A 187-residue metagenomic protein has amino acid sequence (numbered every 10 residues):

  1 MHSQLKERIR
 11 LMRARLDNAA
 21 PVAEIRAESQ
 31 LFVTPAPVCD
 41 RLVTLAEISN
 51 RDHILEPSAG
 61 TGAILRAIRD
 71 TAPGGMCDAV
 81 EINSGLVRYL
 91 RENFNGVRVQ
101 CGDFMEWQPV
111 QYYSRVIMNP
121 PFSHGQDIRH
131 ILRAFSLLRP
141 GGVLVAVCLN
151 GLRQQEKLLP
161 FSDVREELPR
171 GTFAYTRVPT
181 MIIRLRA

Functional and structural regions predicted by a protein language model:
M1-A187: Class I S-adenosyl-L-methionine-dependent methyltransferase catalytic core
